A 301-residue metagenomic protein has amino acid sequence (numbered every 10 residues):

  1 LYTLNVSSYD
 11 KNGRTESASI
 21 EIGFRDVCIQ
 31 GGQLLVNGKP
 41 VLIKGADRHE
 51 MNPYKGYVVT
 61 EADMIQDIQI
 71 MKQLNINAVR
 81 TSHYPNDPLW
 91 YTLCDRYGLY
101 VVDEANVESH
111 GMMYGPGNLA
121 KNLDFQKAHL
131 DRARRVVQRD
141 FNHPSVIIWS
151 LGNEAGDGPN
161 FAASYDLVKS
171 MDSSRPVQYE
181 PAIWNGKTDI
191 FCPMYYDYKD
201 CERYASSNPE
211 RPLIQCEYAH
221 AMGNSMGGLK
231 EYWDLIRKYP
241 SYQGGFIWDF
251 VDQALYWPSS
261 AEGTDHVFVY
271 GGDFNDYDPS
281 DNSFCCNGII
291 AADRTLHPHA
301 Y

Functional and structural regions predicted by a protein language model:
L1-V101, D131-A133, I147-I148, S164-S170 (+3 more regions): Secreted/periplasmic carbohydrate-active enzymes, especially glycoside hydrolases
K44-A46, V79-T81, V101-D103, I147 (+5 more regions): Hydrophobic faces of well-ordered beta-strands that scaffold small-molecule active sites in alpha/beta enzyme cores
K44-H49, Y57, E104-R139, Y270-D281: Aromatic- and acidic-residue-enriched carbohydrate-binding clefts of CAZyme catalytic domains
E50, D87-P88, A155-P159, N185-K187 (+3 more regions): Flexible loop/turn segments at secondary-structure boundaries
Y91-V102, Y114-K127, D166, W257-G272: Aromatic- and acidic-residue-enriched segments that line the glycan-binding/catalytic groove of carbohydrate-active
R96, A120-E210: Active-site neighborhood of glycoside hydrolase catalytic domains
A105-H110, A182-I183, Y196-Y198, A219: Short, acidic/turn-prone active-site loops that include or flank metal/cofactor- and phosphate-binding residues
I147-W149, Y204-Y301: Substrate-binding clefts and catalytic carboxylate motifs of secreted carbohydrate-active enzymes
